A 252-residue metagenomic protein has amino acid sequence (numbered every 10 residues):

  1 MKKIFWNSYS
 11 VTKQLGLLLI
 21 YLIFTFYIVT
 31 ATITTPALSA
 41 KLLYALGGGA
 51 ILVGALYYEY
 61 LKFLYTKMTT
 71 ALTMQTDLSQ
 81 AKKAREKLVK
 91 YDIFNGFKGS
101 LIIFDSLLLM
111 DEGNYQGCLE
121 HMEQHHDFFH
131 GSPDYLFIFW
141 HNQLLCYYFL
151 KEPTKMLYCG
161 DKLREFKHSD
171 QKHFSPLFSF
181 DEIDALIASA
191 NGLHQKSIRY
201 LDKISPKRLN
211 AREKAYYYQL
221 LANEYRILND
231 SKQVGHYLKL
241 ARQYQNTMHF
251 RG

Functional and structural regions predicted by a protein language model:
M1-I20: Juxtamembrane interface helix immediately N-terminal to a transmembrane segment
S10, L52-Y58, E86-N95, E123-P133 (+3 more regions): Solenoid-like repeat scaffolds
F26-P36: Juxtamembrane "helix-exit" motif on the non-cytosolic side of transmembrane helices
L38-A45, T69-E86, M110-E123, L150-K162 (+1 more regions): Helix-turn-helix repeat elements of alpha-solenoid scaffolds
Y44-T73: Transmembrane alpha-helices and immediately adjacent membrane-cytoplasm interface residues in multi-pass integral
T66-K67, F97-F104, Y135-L145, F149 (+3 more regions): "A position-specific structural signal for the A-helix of alpha-solenoid helical repeats
G113-L150: Structured, soluble extracytoplasmic/luminal domains of envelope-associated proteins
L193-G252: Long, non-transmembrane cytosolic or organellar matrix-exposed soluble domains/tails of integral membrane proteins
